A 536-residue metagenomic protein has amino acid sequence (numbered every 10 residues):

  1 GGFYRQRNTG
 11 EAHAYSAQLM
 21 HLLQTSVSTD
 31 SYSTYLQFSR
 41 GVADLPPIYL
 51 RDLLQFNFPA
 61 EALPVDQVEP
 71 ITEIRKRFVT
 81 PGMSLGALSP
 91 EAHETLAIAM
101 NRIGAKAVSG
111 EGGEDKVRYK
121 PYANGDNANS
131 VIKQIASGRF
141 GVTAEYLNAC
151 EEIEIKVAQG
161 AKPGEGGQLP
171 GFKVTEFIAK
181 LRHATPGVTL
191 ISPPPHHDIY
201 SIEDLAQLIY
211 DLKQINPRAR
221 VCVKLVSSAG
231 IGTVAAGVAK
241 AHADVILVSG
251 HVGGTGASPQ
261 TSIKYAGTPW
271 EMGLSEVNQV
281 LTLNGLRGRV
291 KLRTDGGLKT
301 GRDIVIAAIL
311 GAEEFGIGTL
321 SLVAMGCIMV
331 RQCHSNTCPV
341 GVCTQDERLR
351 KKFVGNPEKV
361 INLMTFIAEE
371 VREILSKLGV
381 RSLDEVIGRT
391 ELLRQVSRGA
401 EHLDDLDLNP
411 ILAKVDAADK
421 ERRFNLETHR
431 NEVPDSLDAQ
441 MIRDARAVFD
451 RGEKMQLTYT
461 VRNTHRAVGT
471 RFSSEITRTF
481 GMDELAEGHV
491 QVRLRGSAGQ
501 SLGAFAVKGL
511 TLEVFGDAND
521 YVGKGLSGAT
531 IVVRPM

Functional and structural regions predicted by a protein language model:
G1-K180, P357-V492, A498-L502: Conserved, well-structured core domains of diverse proteins
R7-N8, L19, S26-S31, M83 (+6 more regions): Proteins with a high burden of low-complexity, intrinsically disordered sequence enriched in S/T/G/P/A and R, requiring
A43-R51, E151-P163, R182-L190, V221-G232 (+3 more regions): Short charge-dense sequence patches
F78-V79, A184, I191, P217 (+7 more regions): Generic signal for short, ordered secondary-structure residues within or immediately flanking folded domains
M83, A87, I98, S109 (+5 more regions): Conserved alpha/beta-domain cores
V117-R118, H196-K351, H465, G469-S474 (+4 more regions): Glycine-rich phosphate/ribose-binding loops and adjacent secondary-structure elements that form binding surfaces
P195, V354-E358: Active-site oxyanion-binding pockets that recognize sulfate/phosphate
N336, C343-Q345, V354, N362-E369: Ordered, small/hydrophobic-rich secondary-structure cores
